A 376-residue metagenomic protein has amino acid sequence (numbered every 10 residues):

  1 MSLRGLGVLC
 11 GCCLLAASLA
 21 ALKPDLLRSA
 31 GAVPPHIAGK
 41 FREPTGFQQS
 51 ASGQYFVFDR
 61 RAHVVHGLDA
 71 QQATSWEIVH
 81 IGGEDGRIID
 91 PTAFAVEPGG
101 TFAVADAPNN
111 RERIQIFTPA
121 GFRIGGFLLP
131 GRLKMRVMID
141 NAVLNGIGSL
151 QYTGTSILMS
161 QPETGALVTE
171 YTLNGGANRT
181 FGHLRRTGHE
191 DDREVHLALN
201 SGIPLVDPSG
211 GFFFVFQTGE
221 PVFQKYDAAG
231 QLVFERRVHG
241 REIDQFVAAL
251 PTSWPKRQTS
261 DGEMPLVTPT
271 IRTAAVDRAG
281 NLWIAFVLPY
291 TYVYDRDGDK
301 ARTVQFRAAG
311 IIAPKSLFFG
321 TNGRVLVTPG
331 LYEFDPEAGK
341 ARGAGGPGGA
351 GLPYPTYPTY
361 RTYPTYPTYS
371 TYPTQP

Functional and structural regions predicted by a protein language model:
M1-L3: N-terminal secretory signal peptides that target proteins for export/translocation
G7-A17: Bacterial N-terminal signal peptides
L19-P376: Eukaryotic scaffold repeat domains enriched in small/polar residues
